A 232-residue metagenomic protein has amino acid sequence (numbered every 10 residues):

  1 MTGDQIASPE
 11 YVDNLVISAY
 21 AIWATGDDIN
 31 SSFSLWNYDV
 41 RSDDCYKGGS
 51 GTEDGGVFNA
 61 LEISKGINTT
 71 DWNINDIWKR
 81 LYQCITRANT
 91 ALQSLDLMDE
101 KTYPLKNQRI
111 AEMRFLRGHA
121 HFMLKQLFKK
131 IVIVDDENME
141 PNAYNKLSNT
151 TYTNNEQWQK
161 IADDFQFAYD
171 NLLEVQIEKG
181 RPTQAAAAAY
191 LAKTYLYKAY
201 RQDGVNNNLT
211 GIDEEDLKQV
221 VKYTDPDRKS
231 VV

Functional and structural regions predicted by a protein language model:
M1-V40, E214-L217, T224-D225: Membrane-proximal, proline-rich intrinsically disordered regions
S8-P9, D13-I29, G51-F128, S148-Q159 (+1 more regions): Conserved, well-structured interaction surfaces
K65-G66, E137-Y144: Short linear capping/connector segments at secondary-structure termini
R114, A188-T194: TPR/Sel1-like alpha-solenoid repeat signature
K125-Q126, V132, Q176, Y197-N206: Short coil/turn linking the two alpha-helices of tandem helical-hairpin repeats
E137-N138, S148-T151, A189, Q202-K222: Acidic, serine/threonine/proline-rich low-complexity intrinsically disordered regions
V231-V232: Conserved small/polar residues in nucleotide/adenosyl-binding loops
